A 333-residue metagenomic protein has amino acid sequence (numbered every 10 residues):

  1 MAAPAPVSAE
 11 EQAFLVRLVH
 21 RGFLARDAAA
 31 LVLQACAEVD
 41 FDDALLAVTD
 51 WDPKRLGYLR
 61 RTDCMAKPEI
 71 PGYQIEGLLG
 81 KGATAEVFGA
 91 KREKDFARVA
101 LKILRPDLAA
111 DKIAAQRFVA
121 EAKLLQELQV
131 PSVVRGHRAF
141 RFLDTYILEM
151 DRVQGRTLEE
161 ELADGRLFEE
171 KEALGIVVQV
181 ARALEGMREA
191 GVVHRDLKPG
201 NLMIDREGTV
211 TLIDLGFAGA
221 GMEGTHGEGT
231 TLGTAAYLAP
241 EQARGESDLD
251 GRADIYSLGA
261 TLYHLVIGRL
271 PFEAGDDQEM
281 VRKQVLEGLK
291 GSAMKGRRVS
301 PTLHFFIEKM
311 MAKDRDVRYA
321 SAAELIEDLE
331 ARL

Functional and structural regions predicted by a protein language model:
M1-E86, E93-F96, A115-Q116: Non-catalytic accessory regions
R105-E127: AlphaC helix of the eukaryotic protein kinase fold
A139: Activation-segment/catalytic-loop signature of the eukaryotic protein kinase fold
L143-T157, E161: Conserved short submotifs of the Hanks-type protein kinase catalytic core that shape the nucleotide-binding pocket
I176-V177: Activation segment signature within eukaryotic-like protein kinase domains
R182-V192: Protein kinase catalytic-loop region centered on the HRD/HxD motif
M203, A236-L333: C-terminal lobe helix-coil module of Hanks-type protein kinase domains
